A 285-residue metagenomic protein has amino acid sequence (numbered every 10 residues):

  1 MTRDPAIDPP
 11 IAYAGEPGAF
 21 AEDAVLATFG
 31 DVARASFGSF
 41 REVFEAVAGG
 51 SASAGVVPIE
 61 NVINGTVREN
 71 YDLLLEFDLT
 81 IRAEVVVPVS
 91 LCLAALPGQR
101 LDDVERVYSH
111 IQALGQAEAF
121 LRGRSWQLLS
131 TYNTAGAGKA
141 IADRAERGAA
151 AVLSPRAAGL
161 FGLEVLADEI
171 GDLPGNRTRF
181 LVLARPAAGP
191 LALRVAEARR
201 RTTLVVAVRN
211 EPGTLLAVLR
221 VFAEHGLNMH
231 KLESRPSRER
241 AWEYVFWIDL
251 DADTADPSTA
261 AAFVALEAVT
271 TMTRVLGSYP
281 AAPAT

Functional and structural regions predicted by a protein language model:
M1-T285: Domain-level signature for soluble enzymes in the chorismate/prephenate branch of the shikimate pathway
